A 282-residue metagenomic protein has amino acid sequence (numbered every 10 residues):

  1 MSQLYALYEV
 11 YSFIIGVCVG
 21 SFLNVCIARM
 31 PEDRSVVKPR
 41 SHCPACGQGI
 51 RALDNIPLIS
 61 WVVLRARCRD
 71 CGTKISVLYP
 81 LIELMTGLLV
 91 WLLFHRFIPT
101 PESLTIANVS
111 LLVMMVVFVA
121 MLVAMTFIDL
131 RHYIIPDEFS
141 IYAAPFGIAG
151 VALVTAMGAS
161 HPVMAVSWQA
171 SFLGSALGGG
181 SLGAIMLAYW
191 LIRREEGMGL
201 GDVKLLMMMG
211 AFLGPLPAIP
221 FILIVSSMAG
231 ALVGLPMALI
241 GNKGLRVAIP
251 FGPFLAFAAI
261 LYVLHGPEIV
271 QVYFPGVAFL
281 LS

Functional and structural regions predicted by a protein language model:
M1-P31, L153, P162: Long, highly hydrophobic alpha-helical transmembrane signal-anchor segments
S12, S103-A107, L111-A229, Q271-S282: Functional transmembrane core segments of multi-pass inner-membrane proteins
L23, I27, L89, L93-F97 (+7 more regions): Alpha-helical membrane-inserting segments
L23-L78, F251, L280: Membrane-proximal soluble regions of multi-pass membrane proteins
L23-M30, R65-I75, L122-I134, G183-E196 (+1 more regions): C-terminal ends of transmembrane helices
N55-V63, P220, I224-V233: Hydrophobic, aromatic-rich membrane-embedded alpha-helical segments
L78-T86, P99, S103-I106, L239-I249: Hydrophobic alpha-helical transmembrane segments and immediately flanking/interface helices in integral membrane
G199-V203, P236-L261: Interfacial loop-to-transmembrane junctions
